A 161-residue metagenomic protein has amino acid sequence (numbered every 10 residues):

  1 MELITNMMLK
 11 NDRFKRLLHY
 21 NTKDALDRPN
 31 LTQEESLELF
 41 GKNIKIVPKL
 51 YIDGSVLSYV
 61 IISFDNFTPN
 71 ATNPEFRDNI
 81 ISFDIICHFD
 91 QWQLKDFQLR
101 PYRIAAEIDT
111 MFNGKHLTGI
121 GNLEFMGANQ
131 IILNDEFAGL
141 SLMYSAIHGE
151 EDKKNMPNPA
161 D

Functional and structural regions predicted by a protein language model:
M1-N70, D161: Small/polar-rich, solvent-exposed N-terminal microdomains that initiate assembly or binding
M1-Y20, F67-F76, T118-D161: Short, charged interaction patches at domain edges and termini
K42-Y51, C87-F89, A106-G114: A short, hydrophobic secondary-structure junction motif
L57-Y59, D78-S82, G139-M143: Broad gene-expression machinery/nucleic-acid interaction feature
S63-D65, S82-I86, M143-I147: Residue-level recognition of well-ordered beta-strand positions that form the cores of beta-sheet-rich folds across
A71-T72, W92-F97: A generic structural signal for short coil/turn motifs at secondary-structure boundaries
D78-Q93: Short acidic, glycine/tyrosine-flanked loop/strand segments centered on an H-E-D-like triad
D96-G119: Short, hydrophobic/π-rich interface segment
